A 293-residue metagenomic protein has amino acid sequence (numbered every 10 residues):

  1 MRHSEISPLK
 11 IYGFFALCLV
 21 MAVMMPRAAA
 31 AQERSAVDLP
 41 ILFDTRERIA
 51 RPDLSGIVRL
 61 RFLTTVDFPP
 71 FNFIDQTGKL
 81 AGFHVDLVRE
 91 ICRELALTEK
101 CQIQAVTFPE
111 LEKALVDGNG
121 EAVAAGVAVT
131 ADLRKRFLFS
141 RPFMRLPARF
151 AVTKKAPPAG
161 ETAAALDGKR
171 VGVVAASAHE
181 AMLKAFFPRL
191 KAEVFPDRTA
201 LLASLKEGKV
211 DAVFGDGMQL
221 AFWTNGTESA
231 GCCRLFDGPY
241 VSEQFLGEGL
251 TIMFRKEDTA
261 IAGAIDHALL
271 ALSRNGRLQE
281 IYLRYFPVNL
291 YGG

Functional and structural regions predicted by a protein language model:
M1-L9: N-terminal secretory signal peptides that target proteins for export/translocation
Y12-V23: Bacterial N-terminal signal peptides
Q32-R46, R51, V85-L95, K155-P157 (+3 more regions): Extended ligand-binding regions for polar small-molecule ligands
R34-G126, K135, V194, R284: Extracytoplasmic small-molecule ligand-binding "clamshell" domains of the periplasmic binding protein/Venus flytrap
P40, R89, R93, K100-A165 (+1 more regions): Acidic, polar ligand-binding/catalytic clefts
T64-P69, L80-E94, V127-A128, R149-A203 (+3 more regions): Bilobed "Venus flytrap"/periplasmic-binding protein-like clamshell domains and structurally analogous long
V66, M144-V152, G217, A221 (+2 more regions): Periplasmic-binding protein-like
L97, V116-A125, K206-Q219, E228-A230: Alpha-to-beta junction loops
